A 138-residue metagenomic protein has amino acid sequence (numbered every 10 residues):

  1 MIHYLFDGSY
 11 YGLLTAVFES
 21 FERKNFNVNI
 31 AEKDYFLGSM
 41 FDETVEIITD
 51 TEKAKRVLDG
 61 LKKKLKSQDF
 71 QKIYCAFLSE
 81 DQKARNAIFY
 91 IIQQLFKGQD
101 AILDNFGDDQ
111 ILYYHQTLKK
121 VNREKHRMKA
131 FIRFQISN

Functional and structural regions predicted by a protein language model:
M1-T51: N-terminal ordered "arm"
L5, T44, I48, S79 (+1 more regions): Generic amphipathic alpha-helical segments used as scaffolds and interaction surfaces in large, multi-domain proteins
Y11-T15, V45-E46, D69-A76, I111-T117: Short, mixed-charge, low-aromatic patches
A16-E22, E52, C75-D81, H115-R123: Phosphate-binding glycine-rich loops and adjacent basic patches that engage nucleotide phosphates, nucleic-acid
A54-D104: A basic- and aromatic-enriched beta-loop-alpha substructure that forms the phosphate/nucleotide- and DNA/RNA-contacting
K97-N138: Internal, well-folded beta-alpha domain core
